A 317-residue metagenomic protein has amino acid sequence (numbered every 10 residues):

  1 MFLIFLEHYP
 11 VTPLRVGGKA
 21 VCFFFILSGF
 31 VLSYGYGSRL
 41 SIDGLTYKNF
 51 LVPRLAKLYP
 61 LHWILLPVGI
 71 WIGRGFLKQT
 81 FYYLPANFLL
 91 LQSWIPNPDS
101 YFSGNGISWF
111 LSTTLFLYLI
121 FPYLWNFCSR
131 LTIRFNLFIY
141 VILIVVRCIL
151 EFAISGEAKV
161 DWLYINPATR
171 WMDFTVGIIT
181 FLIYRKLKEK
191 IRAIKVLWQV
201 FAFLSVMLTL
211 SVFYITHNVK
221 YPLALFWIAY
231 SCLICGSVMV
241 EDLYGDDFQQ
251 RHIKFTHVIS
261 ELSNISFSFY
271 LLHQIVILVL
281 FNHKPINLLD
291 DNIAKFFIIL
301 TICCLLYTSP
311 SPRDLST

Functional and structural regions predicted by a protein language model:
F2, W63, P67-W71, L119 (+4 more regions): Generic alpha-helical transmembrane segments of integral inner-membrane proteins, especially permease/transport modules
I4-G18, Y34-L45, P96-D99, L124-R130 (+1 more regions): Alpha-helical transmembrane segments in multi-pass integral membrane proteins
S33-G35, D43-V52, L58-L115, I144-M172 (+1 more regions): Membrane-interface helix-loop-helix regions
N136-V145, A202-S205: Central hydrophobic cores of alpha-helical transmembrane segments in multi-pass integral membrane proteins
Y307-T317: Single conserved hydrophobic/aromatic residue that forms the stacking wall/gate of nucleotide- or nucleobase-binding
